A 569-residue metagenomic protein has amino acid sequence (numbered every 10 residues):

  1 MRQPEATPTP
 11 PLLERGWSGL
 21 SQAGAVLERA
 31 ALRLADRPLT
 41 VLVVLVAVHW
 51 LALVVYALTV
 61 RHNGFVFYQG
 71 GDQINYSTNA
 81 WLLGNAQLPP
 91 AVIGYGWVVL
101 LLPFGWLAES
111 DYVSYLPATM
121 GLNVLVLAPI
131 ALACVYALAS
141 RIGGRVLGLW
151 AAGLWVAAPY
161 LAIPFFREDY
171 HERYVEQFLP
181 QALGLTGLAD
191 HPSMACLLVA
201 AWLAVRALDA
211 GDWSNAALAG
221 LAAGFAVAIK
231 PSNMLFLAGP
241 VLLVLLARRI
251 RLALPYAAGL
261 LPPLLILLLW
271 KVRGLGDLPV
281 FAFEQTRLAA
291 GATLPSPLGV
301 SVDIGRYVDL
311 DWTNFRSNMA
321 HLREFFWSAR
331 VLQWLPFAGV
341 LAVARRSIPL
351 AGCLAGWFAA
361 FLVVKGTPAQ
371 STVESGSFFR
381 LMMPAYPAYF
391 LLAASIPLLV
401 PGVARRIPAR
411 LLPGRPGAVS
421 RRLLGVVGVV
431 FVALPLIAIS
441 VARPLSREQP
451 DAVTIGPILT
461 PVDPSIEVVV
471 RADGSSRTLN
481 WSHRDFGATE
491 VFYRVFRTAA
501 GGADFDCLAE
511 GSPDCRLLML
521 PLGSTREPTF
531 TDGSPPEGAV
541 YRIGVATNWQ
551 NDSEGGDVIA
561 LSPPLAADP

Functional and structural regions predicted by a protein language model:
M1-L58, S140, L149, S347-I348 (+1 more regions): Start-transfer (signal-anchor) and selected internal transmembrane alpha helices of multi-pass inner/ER membrane
A23-A30, A216, A223, L235-L269: Perimembrane helix-loop-helix junctions
V46-W50, L221-A223, L261, R345-Q370: Transmembrane alpha-helix segments characteristic of polytopic inner-membrane glycan-assembly/cell-envelope
Y56, I250-A338, P435-R447: Membrane-lumen/periplasm interface segments of specific transmembrane helices in polyprenyl phosphate-linked
Y56-N79, L88-F104, S110-A118, L275-L278: Extracytoplasmic catalytic/substrate-binding loops of multi-pass membrane glycan-assembly enzymes
L83, P192-A216: Membrane-interface transmembrane helices that cradle and orient dolichyl/undecaprenyl
A118-W150, A157-A162, V199: Transmembrane-helix motifs of polytopic, lipid-linked glycan transferases
A133-V135, V244, A320-A355, A359 (+1 more regions): Hydrophobic, aromatic-rich transmembrane alpha-helices and their immediate juxtamembrane boundary segments
